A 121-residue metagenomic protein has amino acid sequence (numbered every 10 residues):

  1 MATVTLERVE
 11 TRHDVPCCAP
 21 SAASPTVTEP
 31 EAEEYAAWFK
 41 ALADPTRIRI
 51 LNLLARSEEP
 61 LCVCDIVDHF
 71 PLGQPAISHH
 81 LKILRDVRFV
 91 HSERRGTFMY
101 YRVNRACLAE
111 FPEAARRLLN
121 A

Functional and structural regions predicted by a protein language model:
M1-L42: N-terminal leader segment of winged-helix/HTH proteins
A19-P20, C64, A109: Residue-level detector of bioactive/disordered segments in secreted/extracellular proteins and virion assembly
E29, E33-G73, R95, M99-A106: N-terminal helix-turn-helix DNA-binding core of bacterial DNA-binding proteins
A32-F39, F111-L119: Hydrophobic alpha-helical core bundles mediating ligand binding, dimerization, or RNAP-core interactions
D68, H79, R85-D86: Alpha-helical residues within the helix-turn-helix
P75-A76, L81-K82, R94: Recognition helix of helix-turn-helix DNA-binding domains
